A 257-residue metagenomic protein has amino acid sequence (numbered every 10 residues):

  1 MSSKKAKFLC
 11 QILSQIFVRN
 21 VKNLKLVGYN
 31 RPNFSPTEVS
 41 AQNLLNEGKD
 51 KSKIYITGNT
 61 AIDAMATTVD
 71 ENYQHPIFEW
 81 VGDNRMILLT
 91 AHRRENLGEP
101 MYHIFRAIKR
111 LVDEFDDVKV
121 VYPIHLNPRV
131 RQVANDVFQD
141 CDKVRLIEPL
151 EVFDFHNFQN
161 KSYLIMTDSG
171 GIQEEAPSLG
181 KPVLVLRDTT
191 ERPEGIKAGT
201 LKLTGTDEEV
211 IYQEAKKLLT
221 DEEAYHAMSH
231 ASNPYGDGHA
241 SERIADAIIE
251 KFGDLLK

Functional and structural regions predicted by a protein language model:
M1-K257: Nucleotide-activated sugar donor-binding and catalytic core shared by glycosyltransferases and related lipid-linked
